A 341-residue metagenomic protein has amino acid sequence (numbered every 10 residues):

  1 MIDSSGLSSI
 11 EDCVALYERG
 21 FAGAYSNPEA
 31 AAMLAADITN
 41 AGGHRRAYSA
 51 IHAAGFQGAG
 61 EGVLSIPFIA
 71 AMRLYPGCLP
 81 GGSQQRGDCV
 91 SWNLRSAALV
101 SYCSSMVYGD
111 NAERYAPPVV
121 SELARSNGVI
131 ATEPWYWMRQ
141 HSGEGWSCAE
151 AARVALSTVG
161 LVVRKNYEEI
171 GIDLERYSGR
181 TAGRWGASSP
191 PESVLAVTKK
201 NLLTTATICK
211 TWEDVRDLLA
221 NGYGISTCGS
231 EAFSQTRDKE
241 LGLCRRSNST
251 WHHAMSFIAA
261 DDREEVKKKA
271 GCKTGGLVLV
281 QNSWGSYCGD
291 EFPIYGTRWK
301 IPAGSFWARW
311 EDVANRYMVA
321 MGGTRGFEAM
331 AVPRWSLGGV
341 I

Functional and structural regions predicted by a protein language model:
M1-V120, V129, E144-Y167, I341: Structured alpha-helical subdomains that flank or immediately precede key functional sites
I2-L7, R95-L99, Y136-T274, V278-Q281 (+1 more regions): Predominantly the structural core of cysteine protease catalytic domains
P28, P67, P76, P80 (+6 more regions): Proline-rich intrinsically disordered, low-complexity coils
N111-Y136, L277-N282: Beta-strand segments within the central parallel beta-sheet cores of soluble alpha/beta enzyme folds
